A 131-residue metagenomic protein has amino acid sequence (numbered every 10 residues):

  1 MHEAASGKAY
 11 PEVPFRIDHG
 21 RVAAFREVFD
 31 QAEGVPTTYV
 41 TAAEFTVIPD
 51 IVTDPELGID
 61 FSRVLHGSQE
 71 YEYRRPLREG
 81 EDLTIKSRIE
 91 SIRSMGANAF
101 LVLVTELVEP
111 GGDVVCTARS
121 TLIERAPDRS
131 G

Functional and structural regions predicted by a protein language model:
M1, P76-G131: HotDog/MaoC-like acyl-thioester-processing domains
M1-S68: Hot-dog-fold acyl-thioester-processing enzymes
D18-A24, H66-E72, S94-A97, S120-E124: Residue-level signal for functionally critical sites in structured catalytic/ligand-binding pockets
D60-K86: Mid-chain, well-packed structural core segment of small domains
